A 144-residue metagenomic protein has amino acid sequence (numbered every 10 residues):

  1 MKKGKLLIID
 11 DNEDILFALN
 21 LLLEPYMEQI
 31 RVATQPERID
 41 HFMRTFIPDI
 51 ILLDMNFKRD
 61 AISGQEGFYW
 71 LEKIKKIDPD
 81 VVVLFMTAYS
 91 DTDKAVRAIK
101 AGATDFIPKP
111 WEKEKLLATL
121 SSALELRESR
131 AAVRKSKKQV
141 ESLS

Functional and structural regions predicted by a protein language model:
M1-L7, E13, R31, E37: Non-catalytic signal-transmission and effector/linker regions of two-component phosphorelay proteins
E13-V32: Two-component/phosphorelay signaling modules centered on CheY-like receiver
V32-I50, R59: Acidic, metal-coordinating helix/loop segments flanking the phosphotransfer/catalytic sites of two-component signaling
H41, N56, D60-P79: Short amphipathic alpha-helix used as the core "switch/output" element in two-component signaling
D91-D93, W111-L120: C-terminal output helix
K115-S144: Flexible nucleotide-interacting loop at or near the entrance of a catalytic core
